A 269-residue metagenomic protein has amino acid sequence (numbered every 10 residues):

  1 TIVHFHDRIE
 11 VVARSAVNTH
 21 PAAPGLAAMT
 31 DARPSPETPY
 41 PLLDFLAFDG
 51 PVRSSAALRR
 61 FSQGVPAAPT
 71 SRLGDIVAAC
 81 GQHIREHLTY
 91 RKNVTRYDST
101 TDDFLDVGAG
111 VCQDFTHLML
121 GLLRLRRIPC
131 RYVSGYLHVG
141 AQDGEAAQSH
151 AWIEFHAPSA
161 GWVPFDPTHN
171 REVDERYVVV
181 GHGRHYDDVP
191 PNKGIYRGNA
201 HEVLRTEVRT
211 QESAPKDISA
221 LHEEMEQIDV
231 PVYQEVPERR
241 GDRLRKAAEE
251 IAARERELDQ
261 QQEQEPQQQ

Functional and structural regions predicted by a protein language model:
T1-T30: Intrinsically disordered, low-complexity N-terminal segments that are enriched in acidic
F5, V12, H20, D49 (+11 more regions): Surface-exposed loop/turn and secondary-structure junction residues enriched for glycine/proline
A13-S15, I153, V208: A structural signal for short, well-ordered beta-strand segments
V17-P21, L26-A28, P36-G110, L118 (+2 more regions): Secondary-structure boundary elements
A27-P36, P167-R171, I195-R197, E223-Q227: Short intrinsically disordered coil segments
A68, Q82, D114-A200: Hydrophobic/aromatic-rich core segments of domains that either
E212-Q269: Alpha-helical and coiled-coil interaction segments, frequently adjacent to or embedded within charge-biased
